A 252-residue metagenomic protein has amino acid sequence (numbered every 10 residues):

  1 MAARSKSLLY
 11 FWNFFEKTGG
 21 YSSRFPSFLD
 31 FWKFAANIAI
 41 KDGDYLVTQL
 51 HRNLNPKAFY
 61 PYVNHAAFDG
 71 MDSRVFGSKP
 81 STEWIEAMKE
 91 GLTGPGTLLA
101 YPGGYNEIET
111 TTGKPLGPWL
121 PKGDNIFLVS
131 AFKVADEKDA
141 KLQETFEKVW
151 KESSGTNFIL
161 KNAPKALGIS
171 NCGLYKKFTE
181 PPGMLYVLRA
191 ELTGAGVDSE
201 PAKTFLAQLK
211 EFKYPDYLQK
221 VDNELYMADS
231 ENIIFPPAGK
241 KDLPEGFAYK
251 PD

Functional and structural regions predicted by a protein language model:
M1-Y60, F68-P80, G91-N171, K176-Q208 (+1 more regions): Short S/T/G/P-rich N-terminal loop/turn motif that feeds into the first structured element of a domain
I85-G91: Eukaryotic intrinsically disordered, low-complexity, charge-rich
Q208-Y226: C-terminal interaction modules of eukaryotic adaptor/scaffold proteins
